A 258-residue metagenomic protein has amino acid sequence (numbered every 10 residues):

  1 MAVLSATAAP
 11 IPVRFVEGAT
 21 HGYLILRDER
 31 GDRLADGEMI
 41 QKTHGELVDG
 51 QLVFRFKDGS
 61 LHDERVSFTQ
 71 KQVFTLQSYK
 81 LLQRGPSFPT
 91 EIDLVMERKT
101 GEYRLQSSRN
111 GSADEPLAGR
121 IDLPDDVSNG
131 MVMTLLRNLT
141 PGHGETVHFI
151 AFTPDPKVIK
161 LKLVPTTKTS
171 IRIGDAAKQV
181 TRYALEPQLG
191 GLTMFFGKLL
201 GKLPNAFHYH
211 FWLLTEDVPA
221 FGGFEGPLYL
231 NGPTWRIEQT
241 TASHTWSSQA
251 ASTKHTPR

Functional and structural regions predicted by a protein language model:
L4-A8: Sec/Tat signal peptide C-region and signal peptidase I cleavage site
A9-T100, E145-R258: Acidic, serine/threonine-rich low-complexity disordered tracts
Y103-F149: Surface-exposed beta-loop interaction hotspot
